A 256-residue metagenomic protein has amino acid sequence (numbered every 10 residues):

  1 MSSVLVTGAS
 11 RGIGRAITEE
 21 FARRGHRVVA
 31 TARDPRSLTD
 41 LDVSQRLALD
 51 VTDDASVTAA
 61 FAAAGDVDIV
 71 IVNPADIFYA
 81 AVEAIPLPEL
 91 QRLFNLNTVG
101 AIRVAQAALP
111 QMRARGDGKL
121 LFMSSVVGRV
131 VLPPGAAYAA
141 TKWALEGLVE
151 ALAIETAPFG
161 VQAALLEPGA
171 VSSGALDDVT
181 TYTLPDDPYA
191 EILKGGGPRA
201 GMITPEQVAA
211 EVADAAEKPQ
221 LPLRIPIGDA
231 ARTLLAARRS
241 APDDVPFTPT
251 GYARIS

Functional and structural regions predicted by a protein language model:
S10, T18: N-terminal Rossmann NAD(P)H-binding glycine-rich loop of SDR-like oxidoreductase domains
N73-F78: Conserved NAD(P)H cofactor-binding loop of Rossmann-fold oxidoreductase domains
A81-V82, E89-Q91: Substrate-binding pocket helix/loop in short-chain dehydrogenase/reductase
A105-Q106, E150: A short, exposed helix-loop element centered on a Lys and neighboring polar residues
S125: Residue(s) in the substrate-gating loop at a strand-loop-helix junction that position the organic substrate next
V130, A151-Q162: Active-site-adjacent segment of SDR/Rossmann-fold oxidoreductases
P158-P222: SDR active-site lid
